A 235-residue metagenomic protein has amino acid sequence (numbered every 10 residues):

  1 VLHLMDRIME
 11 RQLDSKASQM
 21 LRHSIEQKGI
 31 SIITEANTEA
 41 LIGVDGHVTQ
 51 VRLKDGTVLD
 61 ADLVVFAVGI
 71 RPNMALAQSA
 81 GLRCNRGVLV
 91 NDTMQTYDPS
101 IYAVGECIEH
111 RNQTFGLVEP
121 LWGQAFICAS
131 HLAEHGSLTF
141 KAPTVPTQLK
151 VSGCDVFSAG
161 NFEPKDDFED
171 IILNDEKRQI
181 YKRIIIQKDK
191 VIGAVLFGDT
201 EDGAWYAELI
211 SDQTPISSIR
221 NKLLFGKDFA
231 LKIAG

Functional and structural regions predicted by a protein language model:
V1-A40, P143-S152: Rossmann-like dinucleotide-binding cores of NAD(P)H-dependent redox enzymes
L2, I33, V65, Y102-V104 (+1 more regions): Hydrophobic/aromatic beta-strand patches that form the interior of the parallel beta-sheet core in alpha/beta enzyme
E26, I30-S31, G43, L82 (+2 more regions): Generic secondary-structure signature for well-ordered alpha-helical cores
G43-R52, T57-S130, R220: FAD-site-proximal beta/loop scaffold in flavoenzymes
C107-A204: Mid-to-C-terminal Rossmann-like scaffold of FAD/NAD(P)H-dependent oxidoreductases
T200-I219: A short, polar/charged loop-to-alpha-helix boundary motif
I216-G235: Cysteine/selenocysteine-centered motifs that mediate thiol-based redox chemistry or coordinate metal-sulfur cofactors
